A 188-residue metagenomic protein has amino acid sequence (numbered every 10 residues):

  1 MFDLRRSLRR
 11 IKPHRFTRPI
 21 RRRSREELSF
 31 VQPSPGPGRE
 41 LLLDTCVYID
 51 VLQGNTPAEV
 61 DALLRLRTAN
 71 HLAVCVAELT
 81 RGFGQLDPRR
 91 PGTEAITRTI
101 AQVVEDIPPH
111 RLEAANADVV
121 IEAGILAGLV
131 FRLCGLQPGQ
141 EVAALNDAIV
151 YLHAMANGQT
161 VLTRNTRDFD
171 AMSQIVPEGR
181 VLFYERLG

Functional and structural regions predicted by a protein language model:
M1-E78, F83-A101: Short, well-structured N-terminal submotif of metal-dependent ribonuclease cores
M1-P35, Y151, M155-G188: Acidic, PIN/NYN-like endoribonuclease modules and their adjacent C-terminal/linker elements
G38-R39, R67-A69, P109-R111, M155-T160: Short active-site oxyanion
L43, A114, L145, T163-R164: Short beta-strand scaffold positions
V47-Y48, V119, V150, R167-F169: Alpha-helix capping/helix-boundary segments
P88-E94, R132-E141: Short helix-coil transition/hinge motifs at the ends and kinks of transmembrane helices, capturing the brief
P108-G139: Acidic catalytic patch
E141-A148: Short basic/aromatic active-site micro-motif
